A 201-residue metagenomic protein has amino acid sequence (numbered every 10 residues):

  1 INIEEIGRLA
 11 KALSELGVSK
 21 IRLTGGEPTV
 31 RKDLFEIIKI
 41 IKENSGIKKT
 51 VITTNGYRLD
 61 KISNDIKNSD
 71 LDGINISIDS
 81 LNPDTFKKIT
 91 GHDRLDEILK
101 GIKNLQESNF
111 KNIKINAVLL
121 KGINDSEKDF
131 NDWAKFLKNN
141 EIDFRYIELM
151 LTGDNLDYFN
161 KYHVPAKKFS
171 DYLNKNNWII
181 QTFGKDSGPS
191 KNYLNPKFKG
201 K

Functional and structural regions predicted by a protein language model:
I3-L23, V30-D143: Radical SAM/AdoMet-radical enzyme domain recognition
K128-F130, N139, D143-K201: A C-terminal junction/extension of Radical SAM enzymes
